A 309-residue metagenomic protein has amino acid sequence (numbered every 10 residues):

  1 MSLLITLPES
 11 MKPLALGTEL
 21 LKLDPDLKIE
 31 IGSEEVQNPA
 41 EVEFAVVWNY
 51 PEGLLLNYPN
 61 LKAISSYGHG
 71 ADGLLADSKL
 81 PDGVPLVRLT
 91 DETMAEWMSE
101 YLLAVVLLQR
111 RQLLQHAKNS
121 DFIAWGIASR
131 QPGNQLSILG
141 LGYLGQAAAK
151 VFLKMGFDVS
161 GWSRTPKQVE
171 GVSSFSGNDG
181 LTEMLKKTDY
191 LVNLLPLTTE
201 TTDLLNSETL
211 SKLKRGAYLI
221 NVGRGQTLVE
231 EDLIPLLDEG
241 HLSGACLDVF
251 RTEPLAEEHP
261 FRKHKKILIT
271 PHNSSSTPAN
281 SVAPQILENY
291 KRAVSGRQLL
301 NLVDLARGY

Functional and structural regions predicted by a protein language model:
M1-V42: N-terminal glycine-/charge-rich "phosphate-binding" loop or analogous flexible N-terminal tail
E30-E41, E52-L55, G171-K187: Short acidic low-complexity segments
E43-A117: Phosphate/diphosphate ligand-binding glycine-rich loop within oxidoreductases
R88-M98, Q115, Q168, E253-Y309: C-terminal helix-to-coil terminal segments
Y101-A128, N280-S281, I286, R292: A charged, well-structured terminal subsegment
Q115-A147, S174: Glycine-rich NAD(P)-binding loop of Rossmann-like domains
M155-G171: NAD(P)-binding Rossmann-fold cofactor-contacting core
P166-P260: Rossmann-like adenosine-cofactor binding region
